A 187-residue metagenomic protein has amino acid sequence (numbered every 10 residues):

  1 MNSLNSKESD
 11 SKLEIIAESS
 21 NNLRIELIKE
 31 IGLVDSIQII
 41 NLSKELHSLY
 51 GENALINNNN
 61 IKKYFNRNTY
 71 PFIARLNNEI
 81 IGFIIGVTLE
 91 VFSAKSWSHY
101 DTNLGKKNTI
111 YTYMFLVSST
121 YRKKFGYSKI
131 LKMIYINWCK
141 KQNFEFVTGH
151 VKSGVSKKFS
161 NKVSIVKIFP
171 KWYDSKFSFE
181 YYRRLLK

Functional and structural regions predicted by a protein language model:
K7-N59, I73-L76, I80-I81: Short amphipathic alpha-helix that is part of the acyltransferase structural core
K62-R67: Short loop/turn motifs at secondary-structure junctions and domain boundaries
I80, I84-F115: Conserved acyl-donor/pantetheine-binding loop and adjacent beta-alpha core of acyl/acetyltransferases and related
I84, E90, I134-Y135, I165 (+1 more regions): Membrane-topology and secretion signals of cell-surface/extracellular proteins
M114-V117, K123-N137: Conserved acetyl-CoA-binding loop-helix of GNAT-fold acetyltransferases
C139-K152: Conserved GNAT acetyl-CoA-binding A-motif
H150-V151, S164-Y181: Conserved catalytic-core motifs of GNAT/GCN5-like acyltransferases
S156-S164: Conserved active-site tyrosine of GNAT-family acetyltransferases
